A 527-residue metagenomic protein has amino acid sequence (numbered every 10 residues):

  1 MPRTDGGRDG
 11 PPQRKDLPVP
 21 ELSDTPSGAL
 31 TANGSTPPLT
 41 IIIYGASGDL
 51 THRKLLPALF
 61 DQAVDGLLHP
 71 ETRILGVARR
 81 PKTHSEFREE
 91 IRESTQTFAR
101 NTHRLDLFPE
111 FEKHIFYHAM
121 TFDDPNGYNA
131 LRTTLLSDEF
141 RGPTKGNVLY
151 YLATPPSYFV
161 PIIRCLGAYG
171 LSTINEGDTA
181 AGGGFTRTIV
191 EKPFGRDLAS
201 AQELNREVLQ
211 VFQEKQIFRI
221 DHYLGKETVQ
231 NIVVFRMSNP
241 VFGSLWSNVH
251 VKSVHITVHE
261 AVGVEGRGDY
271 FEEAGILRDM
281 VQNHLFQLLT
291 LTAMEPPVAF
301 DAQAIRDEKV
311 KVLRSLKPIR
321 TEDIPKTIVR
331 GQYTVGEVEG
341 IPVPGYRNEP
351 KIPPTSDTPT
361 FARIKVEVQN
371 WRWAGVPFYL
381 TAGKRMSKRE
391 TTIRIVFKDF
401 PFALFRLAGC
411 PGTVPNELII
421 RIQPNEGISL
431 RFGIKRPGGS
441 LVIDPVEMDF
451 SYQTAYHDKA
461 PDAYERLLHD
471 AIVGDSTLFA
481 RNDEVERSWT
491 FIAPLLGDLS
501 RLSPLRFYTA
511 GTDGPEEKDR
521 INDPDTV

Functional and structural regions predicted by a protein language model:
P2-R3, P12-V190, F194-V527: Secretory/organelle targeting and membrane-embedding segments
R8-G10: Short, low-complexity, intrinsically disordered N-terminal modules that encode targeting/processing signals
